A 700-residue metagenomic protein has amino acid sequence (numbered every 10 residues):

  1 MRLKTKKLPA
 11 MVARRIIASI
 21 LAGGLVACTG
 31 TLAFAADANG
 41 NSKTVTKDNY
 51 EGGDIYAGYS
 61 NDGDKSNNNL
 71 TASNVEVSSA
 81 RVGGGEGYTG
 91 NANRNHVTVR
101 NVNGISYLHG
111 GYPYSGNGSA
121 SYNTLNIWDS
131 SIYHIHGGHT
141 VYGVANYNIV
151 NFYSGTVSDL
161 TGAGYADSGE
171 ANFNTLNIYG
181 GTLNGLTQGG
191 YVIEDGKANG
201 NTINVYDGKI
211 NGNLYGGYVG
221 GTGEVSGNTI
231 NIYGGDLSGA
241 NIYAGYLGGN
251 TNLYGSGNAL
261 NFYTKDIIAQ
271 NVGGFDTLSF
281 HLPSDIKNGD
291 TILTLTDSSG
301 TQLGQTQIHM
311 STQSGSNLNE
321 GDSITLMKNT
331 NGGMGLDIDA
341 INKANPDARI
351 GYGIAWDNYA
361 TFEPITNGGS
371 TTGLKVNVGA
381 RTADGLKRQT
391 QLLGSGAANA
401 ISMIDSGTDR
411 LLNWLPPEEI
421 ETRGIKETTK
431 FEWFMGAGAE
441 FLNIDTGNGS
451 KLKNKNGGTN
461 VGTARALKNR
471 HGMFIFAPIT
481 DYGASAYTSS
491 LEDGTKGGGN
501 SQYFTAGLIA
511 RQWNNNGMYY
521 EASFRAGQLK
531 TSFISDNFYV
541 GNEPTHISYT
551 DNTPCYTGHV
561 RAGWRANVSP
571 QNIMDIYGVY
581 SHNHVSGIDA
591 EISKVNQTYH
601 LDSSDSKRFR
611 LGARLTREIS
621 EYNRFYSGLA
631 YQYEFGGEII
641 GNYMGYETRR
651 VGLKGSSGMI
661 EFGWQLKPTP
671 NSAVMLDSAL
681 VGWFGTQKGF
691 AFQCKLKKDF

Functional and structural regions predicted by a protein language model:
M1-F34: Gram-negative bacterial Sec-dependent N-terminal signal peptides
G63, G90, G118, G143 (+11 more regions): Transmembrane beta-barrel outer-membrane domains
L125, V150, L176, G457-K468 (+3 more regions): Feature captures outer-membrane beta-barrel proteins of Gram-negative bacteria and organelles
G196, G221-E224, I232-Y233, L237-N329: Extracellular beta-strand/loop-rich repeat segments of large surface/secreted proteins
I203, V461, A506-L508, G558-A562 (+5 more regions): Membrane-embedded beta-strands of outer-membrane beta-barrel proteins, especially the hydrophobic/small aromatic
L386-P570, D677-A679, F684, A691: Outer membrane beta-barrel translocator domains of Type V secretion systems
G447-N454, T488-G498, K530-N552, H584-D605 (+1 more regions): Solvent-exposed, glycine/polar-rich loop segments of beta-barrel outer-membrane systems
V595-F700: Outer membrane beta-barrel transmembrane domains
